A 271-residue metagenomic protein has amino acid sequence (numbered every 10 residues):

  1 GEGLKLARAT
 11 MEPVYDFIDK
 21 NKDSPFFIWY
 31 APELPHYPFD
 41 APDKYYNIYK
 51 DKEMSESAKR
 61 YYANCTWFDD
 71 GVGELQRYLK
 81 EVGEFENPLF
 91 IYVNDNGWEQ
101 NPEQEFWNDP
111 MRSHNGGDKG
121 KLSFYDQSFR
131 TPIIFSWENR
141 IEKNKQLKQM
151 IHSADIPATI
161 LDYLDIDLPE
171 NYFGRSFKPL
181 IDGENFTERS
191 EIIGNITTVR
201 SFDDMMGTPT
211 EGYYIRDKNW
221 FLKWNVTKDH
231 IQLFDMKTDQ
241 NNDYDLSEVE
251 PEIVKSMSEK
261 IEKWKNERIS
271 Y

Functional and structural regions predicted by a protein language model:
K5-N21, N47-P88, G116-D118: A long, amphipathic alpha-helix that forms part of the scaffold/cap immediately adjacent to metal-dependent active
R8-E12, K59, T66-G73, S128 (+6 more regions): A structural signal for well-ordered alpha-helical segments within the folded catalytic domains of diverse enzymes
P13-R60, E99-M111, E252: Active-site His/acidic residue clusters
N21-I28, E84-F90, R130-T131, E188-R189 (+1 more regions): Loop/turn elements at helix/coil->beta-strand transitions in domains of secreted/extracellular proteins
F26-A31, C65-F68, V72-L75, L79 (+4 more regions): Beta-strand elements within well-structured catalytic alpha/beta cores of enzymes that handle phosphate/sulfate esters
Y30-L34, P42, V93-N96, W137-N139 (+2 more regions): Active-site-proximal beta-strand/loop segments in catalytic clefts of secreted hydrolases
P38-A41, R77-E142, H152: Histidine-centered active-site microenvironments of extracellular/periplasmic hydrolases and transferases
W98-K121, I141-K145, Q149, A154-P157 (+2 more regions): C-terminal cap/loop subdomain of S1 sulfatases and analogous C-terminal strand-loop tails that border
